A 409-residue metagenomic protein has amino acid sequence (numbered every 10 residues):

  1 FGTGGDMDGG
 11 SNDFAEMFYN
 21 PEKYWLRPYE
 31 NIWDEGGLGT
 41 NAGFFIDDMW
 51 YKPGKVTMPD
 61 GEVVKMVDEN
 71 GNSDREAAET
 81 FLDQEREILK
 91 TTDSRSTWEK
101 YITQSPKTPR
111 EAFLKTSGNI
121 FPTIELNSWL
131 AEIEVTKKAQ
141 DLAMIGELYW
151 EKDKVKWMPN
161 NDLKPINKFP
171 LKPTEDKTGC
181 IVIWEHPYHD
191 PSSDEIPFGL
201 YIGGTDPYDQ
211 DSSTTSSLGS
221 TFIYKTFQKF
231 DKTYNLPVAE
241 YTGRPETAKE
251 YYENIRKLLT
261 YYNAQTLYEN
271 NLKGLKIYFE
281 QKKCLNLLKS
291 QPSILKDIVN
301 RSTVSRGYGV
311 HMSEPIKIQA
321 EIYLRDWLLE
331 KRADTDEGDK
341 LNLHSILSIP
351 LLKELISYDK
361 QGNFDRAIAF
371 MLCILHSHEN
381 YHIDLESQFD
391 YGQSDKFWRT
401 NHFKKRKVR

Functional and structural regions predicted by a protein language model:
F1-L26, L38-G39, V56, E62-P292 (+1 more regions): RNase H-like, metal-dependent nuclease domains and their acidic two-metal-ion catalytic environment used
E30-D34: Short, surface-exposed recognition loops and adjoining beta-strand edges that mediate ligand/DNA contacts, enriched
A42: Non-catalytic nucleic-acid-binding interfaces of large nucleic-acid enzymes and RNP effectors
F45-Y51: Conserved AAA+ ATPase "SRH/arginine-finger" region at the nucleotide-binding site
K55-M58, V299: Short, solvent-exposed polar/charged micro-motifs at secondary-structure junctions
L288-T335: Short alpha-helix plus adjacent loop in nuclease-associated cores
